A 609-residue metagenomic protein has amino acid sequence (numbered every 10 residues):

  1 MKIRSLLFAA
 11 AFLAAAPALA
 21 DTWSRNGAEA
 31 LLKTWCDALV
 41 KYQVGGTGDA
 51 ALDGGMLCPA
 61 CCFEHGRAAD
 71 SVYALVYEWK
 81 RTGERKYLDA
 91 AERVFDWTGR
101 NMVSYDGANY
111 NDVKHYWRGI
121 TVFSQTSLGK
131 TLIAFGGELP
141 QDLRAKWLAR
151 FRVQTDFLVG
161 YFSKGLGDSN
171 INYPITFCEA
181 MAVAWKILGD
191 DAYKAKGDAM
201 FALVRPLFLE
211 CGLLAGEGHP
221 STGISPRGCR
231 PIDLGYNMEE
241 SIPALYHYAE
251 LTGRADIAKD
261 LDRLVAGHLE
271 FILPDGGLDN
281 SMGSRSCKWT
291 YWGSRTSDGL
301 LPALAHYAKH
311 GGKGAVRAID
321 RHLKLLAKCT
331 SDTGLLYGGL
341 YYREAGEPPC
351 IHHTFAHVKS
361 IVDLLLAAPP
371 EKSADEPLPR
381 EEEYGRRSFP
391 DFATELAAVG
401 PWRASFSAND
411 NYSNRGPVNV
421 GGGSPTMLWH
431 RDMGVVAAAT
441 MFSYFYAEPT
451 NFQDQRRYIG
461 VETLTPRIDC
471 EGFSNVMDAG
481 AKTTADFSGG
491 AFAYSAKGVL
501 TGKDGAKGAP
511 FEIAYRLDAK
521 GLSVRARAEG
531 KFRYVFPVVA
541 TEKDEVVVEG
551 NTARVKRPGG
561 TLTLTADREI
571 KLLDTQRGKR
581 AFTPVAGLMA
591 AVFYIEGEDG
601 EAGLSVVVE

Functional and structural regions predicted by a protein language model:
M1-L7: Bacterial N-terminal signal peptides that target proteins for export
F8-A15: Bacterial N-terminal signal peptides
A20-D70, Y77-V103, R152: Low-complexity, Ser/Thr/Pro/Gly-enriched N-terminal "stalk/linker" regions
D21-W23, A69-R85, F123-D142, T176-D191 (+3 more regions): Well-ordered alpha-helical scaffold segments within catalytic/enzyme domains
K41-A69, Y105-F123, V159-I175, C211-E240 (+4 more regions): Solvent-exposed loop and edge beta-strand segments that line ligand/cofactor-binding and catalytic clefts
Q141-S221, G228-C229, L234, E250 (+1 more regions): Eukaryote-skewed repeat-based solenoidal scaffolds used as protein-protein interaction platforms, primarily
D256-K259, L269-A566: Extended polysaccharide-engagement surfaces of secreted carbohydrate-active enzymes
D567-E609: Beta-strand-rich recognition/accessory modules
